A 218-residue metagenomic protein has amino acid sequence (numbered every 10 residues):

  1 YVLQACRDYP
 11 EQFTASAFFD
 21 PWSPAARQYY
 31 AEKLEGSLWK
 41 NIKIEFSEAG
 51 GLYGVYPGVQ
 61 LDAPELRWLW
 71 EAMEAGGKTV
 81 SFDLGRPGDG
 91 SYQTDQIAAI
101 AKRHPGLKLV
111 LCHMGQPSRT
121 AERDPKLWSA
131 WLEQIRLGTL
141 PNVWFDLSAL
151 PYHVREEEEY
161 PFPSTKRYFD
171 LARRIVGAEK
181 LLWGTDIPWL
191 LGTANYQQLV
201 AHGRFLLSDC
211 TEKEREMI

Functional and structural regions predicted by a protein language model:
Y1-Y92, D146-A149: Active-site gating/metal-coordination segments in enzymes
V2-F13, Q96-K108, Y168-R174, Y196-L206: Short, electropositive alpha-helical surface patch
E11-Q12, L38, G106, N142 (+2 more regions): Glycine-centered tight turns that cap/initiate beta-strands
R27, Q93-T94, T193-Q197: Conserved strand-to-helix beginnings and helix N-cap segments that scaffold or border functional pockets
A49, Y152-V154, L190: Sequence/structural signature of outer-membrane beta-barrel proteins
G58-L182: Catalytic pocket-lining loop regions of alpha/beta-barrel enzymes, especially the amidohydrolase/enolase/GH5 lineages
D170-L182, L190-I218: Mid-to-C-terminal alpha-helical segments outside catalytic/metal-binding sites
D186: Active-site glycine-centered loops adjacent to acidic/histidine catalytic or metal-binding residues that shape
